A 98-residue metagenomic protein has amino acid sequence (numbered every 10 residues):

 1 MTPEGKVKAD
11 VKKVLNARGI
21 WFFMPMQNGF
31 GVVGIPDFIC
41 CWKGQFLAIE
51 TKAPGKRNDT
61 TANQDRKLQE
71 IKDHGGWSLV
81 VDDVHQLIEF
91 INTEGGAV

Functional and structural regions predicted by a protein language model:
M1-V98: Catalytic phosphate/metal-binding cores of nucleic-acid and nucleotide-processing enzymes, i.e., regions that mediate
